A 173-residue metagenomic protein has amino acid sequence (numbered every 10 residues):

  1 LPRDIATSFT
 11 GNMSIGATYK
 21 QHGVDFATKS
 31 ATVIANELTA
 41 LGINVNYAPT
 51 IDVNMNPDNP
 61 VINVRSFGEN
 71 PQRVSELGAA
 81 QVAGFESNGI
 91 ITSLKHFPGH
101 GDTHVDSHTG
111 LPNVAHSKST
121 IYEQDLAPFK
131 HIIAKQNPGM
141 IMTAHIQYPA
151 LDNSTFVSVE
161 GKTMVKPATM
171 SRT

Functional and structural regions predicted by a protein language model:
L1-D58, N63, F67-T92, N137 (+1 more regions): N-terminal beta-rich core of secreted/periplasmic extracellular enzymes
E76-E86, I90-T173: Second-shell residues forming the walls of enzyme active-site clefts
